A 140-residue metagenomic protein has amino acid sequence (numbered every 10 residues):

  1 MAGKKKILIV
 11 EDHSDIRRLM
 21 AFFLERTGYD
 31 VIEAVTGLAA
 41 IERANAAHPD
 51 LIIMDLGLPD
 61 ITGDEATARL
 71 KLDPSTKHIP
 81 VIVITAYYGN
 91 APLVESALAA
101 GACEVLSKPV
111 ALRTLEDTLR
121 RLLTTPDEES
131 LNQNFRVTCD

Functional and structural regions predicted by a protein language model:
E11: Conserved acidic carboxylate
R17, P59, K77, G89: The feature encodes the CheY-like receiver
R18-R26: Charged docking surfaces used in two-component/phosphorelay signaling
T36-A39, T62-A68: Acidic catalytic/metal-coordinating carboxylates
A47-I53, L58: Active-site beta3 strand of CheY-like receiver
E65, Y88-E104, D117, S130: Alpha4 helix (beta4-alpha4-beta5 surface) of REC/receiver domains from two-component response regulators
I84-T85: Hydrophobic/aromatic residues positioned on beta-strands within the core alpha/beta folds
V110-L119: C-terminal output helix
